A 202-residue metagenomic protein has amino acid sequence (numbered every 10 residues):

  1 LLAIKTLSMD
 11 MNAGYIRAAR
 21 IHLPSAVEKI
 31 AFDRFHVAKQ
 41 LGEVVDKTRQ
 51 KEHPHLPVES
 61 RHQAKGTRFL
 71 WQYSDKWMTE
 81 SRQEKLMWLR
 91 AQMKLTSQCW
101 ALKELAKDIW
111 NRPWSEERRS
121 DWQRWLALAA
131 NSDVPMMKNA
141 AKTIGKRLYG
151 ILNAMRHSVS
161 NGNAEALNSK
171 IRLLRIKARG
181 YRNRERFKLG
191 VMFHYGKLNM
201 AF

Functional and structural regions predicted by a protein language model:
L2-S25, K29, F35-K39, P57-F202: Acidic/histidine-rich catalytic cores and adjacent linkers of DNA breakage/strand-transfer/modification proteins
G42-H53: Short, surface-exposed amphipathic charged segments that create phosphate/polyanion-binding patches used for binding
